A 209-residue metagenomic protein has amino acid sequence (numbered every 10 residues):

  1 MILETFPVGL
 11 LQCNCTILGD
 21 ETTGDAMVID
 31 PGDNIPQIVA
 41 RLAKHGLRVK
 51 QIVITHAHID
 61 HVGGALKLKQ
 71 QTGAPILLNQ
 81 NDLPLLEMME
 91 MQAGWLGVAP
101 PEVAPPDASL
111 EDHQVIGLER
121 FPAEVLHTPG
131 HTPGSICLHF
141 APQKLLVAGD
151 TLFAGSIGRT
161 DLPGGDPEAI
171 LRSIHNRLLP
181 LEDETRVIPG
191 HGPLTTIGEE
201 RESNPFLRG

Functional and structural regions predicted by a protein language model:
M1-H45, C137-G149: Conserved beta-strand hairpin/beta-sheet module of binuclear metal-dependent hydrolase folds, prominently
P7, G19, E111, G117 (+2 more regions): Residue-level detector of conserved, well-ordered beta-strand and adjacent loop positions that form binding/recognition
T16, A108, H113-Q114, I136 (+1 more regions): Residue-level detector of beta-strand structural context in well-folded domains
T22-T23, D33, I59, D82 (+4 more regions): Short, glycine/acidic-enriched loop or turn micro-motifs at the edges of active sites
V28-I29, K50-A57, I76-N79, H127-G130 (+2 more regions): Active-site neighborhood of phospho(di)ester-bond hydrolases with catalytic His/Asp-centered motifs
D33-F121, E202-F206: Active-site HxH/HxHxD metal-binding segment of metal-dependent hydrolases
M91-W95, F121-G209: Metallo-beta-lactamase
